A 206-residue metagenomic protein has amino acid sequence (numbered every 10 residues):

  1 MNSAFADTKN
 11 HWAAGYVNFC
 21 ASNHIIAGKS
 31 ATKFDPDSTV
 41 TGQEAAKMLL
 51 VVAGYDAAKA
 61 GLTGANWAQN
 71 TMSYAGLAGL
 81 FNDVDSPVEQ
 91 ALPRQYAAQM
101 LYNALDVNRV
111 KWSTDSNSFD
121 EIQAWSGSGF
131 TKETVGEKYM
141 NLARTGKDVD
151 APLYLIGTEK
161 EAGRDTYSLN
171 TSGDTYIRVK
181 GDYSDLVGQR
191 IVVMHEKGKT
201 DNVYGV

Functional and structural regions predicted by a protein language model:
M1-G205: N-terminal propeptides
